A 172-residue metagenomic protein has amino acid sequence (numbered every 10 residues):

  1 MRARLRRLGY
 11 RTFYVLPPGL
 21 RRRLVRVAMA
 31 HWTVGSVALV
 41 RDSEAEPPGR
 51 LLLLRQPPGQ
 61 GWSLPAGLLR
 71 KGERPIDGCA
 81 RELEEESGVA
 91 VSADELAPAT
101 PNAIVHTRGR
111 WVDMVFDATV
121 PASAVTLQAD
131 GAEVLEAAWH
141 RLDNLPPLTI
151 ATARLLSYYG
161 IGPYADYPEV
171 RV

Functional and structural regions predicted by a protein language model:
M1-V37, S43-E44: Acidic, metal-coordinating catalytic segment for phosphate/diphosphate chemistry, firing primarily on the Nudix
L20-R21, I161-V172: Acidic/histidine-enriched, glycine/proline-rich intrinsically disordered or flexible terminal extensions
H31-G35, P57-G59, L64, G109-D113: Short connector loops at helix/strand junctions that flank enzyme active sites, especially segments positioning acidic
V37, R50, E136: Conserved beta-strand and immediately adjacent loop positions that scaffold enzyme active sites
V40-E44, Q56, A118-V120: Active-site beta-strand termini and strand-to-loop segments that position acidic
S43-A45, P57-G59, I104-H106: Short, flexible beta-strand-to-coil junctions
P47-E85: Conserved Nudix-box catalytic region and its N-terminal flanking loop in Nudix hydrolases and closely related
L69-E95, T100-Y158, V170-V172: Unchanged
